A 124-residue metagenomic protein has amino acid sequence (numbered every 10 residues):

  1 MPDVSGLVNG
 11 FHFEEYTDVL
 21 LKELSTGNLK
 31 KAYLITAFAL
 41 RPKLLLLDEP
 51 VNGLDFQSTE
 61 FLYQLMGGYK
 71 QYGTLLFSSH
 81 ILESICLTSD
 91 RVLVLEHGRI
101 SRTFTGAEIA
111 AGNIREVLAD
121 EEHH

Functional and structural regions predicted by a protein language model:
P2-Y16: Conserved ABC ATPase "signature" region
L34: Hydrophobic anchor residue at the start of the ABC signature
L45-E49: Catalytic Walker B motif of ABC-type/P-loop ATPase nucleotide-binding domains
F56-Q57: Helix N-cap at the start of a conserved alpha-helix in ABC-type nucleotide-binding domains
E60-Q71: Helical segment within the ABC ATPase nucleotide-binding domain
Y72-S78: Conserved H-loop
R99-E122: Conserved beta-strand-loop-alpha-helix hinge in the C-terminal portion of ABC ATPase nucleotide-binding domains
